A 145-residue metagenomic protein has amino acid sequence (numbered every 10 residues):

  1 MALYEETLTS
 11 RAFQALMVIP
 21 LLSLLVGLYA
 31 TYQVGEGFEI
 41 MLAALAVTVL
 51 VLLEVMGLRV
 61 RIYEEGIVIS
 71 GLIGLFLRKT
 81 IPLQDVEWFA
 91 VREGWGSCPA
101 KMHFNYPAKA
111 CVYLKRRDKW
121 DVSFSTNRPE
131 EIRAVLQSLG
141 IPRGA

Functional and structural regions predicted by a protein language model:
M1-V34, K109, Y113-R116: N-terminal membrane-targeting/pre-transmembrane regions
E6-R11, L28-G35, L52-I67, R133: Short N-terminal helix-initiation segments at or just after the protein's N-terminus
Q33-A46: Hydrophobic alpha-helical transmembrane segments
A44-W88: Conserved beta-hairpin
I69-E131: Non-transmembrane, membrane-adjacent beta-strand/coil modules in membrane-associated proteins and peripheral
L139-A145: Cytosol-/stroma-facing membrane-proximal "stalk/adaptor" domains immediately downstream of transmembrane anchors
